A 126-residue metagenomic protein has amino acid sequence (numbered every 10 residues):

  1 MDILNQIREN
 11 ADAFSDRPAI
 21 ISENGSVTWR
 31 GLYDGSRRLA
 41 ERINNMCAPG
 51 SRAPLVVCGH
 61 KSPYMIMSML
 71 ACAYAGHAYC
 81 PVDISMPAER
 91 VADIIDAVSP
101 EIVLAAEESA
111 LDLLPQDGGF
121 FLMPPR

Functional and structural regions predicted by a protein language model:
M1-R126: Carrier-protein-dependent adenylate-forming modules in NRPS/ANL systems
